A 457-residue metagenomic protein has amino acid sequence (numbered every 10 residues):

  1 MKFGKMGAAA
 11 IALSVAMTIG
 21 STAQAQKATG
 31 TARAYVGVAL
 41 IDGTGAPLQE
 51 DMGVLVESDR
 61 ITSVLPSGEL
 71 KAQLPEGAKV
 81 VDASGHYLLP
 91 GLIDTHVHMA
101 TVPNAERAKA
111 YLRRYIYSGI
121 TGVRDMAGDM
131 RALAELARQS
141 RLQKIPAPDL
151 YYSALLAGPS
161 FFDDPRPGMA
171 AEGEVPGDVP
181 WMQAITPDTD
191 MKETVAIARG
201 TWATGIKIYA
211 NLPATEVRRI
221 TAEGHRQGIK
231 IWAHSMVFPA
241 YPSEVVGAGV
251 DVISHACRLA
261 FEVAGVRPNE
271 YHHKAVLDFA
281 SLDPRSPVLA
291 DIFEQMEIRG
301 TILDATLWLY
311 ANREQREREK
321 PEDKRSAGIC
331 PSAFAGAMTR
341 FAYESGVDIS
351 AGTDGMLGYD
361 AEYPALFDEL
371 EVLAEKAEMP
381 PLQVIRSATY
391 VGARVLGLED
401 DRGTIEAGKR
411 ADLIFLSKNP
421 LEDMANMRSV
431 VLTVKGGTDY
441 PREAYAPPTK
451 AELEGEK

Functional and structural regions predicted by a protein language model:
A8-T18: Bacterial N-terminal signal peptides
G20-K27: Signal peptide processing junction and immediate N-terminal pro/mature segment of secreted/exported proteins
K27-T29, L40, T44-L89: Histidine-rich, glycine-flanked metal-binding segment
V38, V54, D59, G85 (+14 more regions): Divalent metal-coordination and catalytic microenvironments
D82-A83, Y87-L88, L92-T95, R107-A233 (+4 more regions): Divalent-metal coordination cores built from histidine and acidic residues
N104-E106, L133, Y241-G249, V263-N269 (+4 more regions): Histidine/acidic-residue-rich catalytic or RNA/ligand-binding cores of hydrolases and nuclease-related proteins
P321-L416: His/Asp/Glu-enriched, well-ordered alpha-helical/loop segment that forms or immediately abuts the divalent-metal
Y390, R410-L453: C-terminal cap of metal-dependent C-N hydrolases
